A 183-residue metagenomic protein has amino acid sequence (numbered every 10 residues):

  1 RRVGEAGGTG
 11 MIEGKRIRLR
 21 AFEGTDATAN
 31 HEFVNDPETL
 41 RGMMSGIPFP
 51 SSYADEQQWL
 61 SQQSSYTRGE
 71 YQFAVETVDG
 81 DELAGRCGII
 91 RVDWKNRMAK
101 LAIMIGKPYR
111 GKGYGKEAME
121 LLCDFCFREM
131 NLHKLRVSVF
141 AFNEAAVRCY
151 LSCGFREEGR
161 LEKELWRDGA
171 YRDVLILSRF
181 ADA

Functional and structural regions predicted by a protein language model:
G4-P108, R172, S178-D182: GNAT-family acyltransferases
R18, A29, K100, M104 (+4 more regions): Amphipathic alpha-helical recognition patches that constitute DNA-binding helices
G106-P108, K112, A141-F142: Active-site acidic-Proline motif in GNAT/NAT acetyltransferases
G111-F125, V147-S152: Conserved acetyl-CoA-binding loop-helix of GNAT-fold acetyltransferases
G115, M119, F142-A146, K163-D168: Short glycine/proline-centered loop/turn elements that form peptide/ligand docking sites
R128-S138: Conserved GNAT acetyl-CoA-binding A-motif
R136-V139, R156-D173: Conserved catalytic-core motifs of GNAT/GCN5-like acyltransferases
Y150, F155, L177: Conserved active-site tyrosine of GNAT-family acetyltransferases
